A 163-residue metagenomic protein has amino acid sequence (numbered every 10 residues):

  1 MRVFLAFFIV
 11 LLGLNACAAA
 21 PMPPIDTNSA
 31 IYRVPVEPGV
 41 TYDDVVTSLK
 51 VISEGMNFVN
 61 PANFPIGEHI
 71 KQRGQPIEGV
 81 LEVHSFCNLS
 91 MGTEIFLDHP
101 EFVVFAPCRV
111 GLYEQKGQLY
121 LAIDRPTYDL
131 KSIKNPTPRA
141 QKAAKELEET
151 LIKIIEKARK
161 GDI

Functional and structural regions predicted by a protein language model:
M1-F4: Positively charged n-region of N-terminal signal peptides that target proteins for export
A6-N15: Bacterial N-terminal signal peptides
A18-M56: Terminal, regulation- and interaction-focused segments at domain boundaries
P38-V46, I77, T137-A140, A144 (+1 more regions): Solvent-exposed, acidic/flexible segments
S48-V59, N63, T150, I154-G161: Structured segments of extracytoplasmic/periplasmic soluble domains in secreted or envelope-associated proteins
K50, G55-M56, A62-A106: Compact, glycine-rich, soluble single-domain proteins
R109-T137: Beta-strand/loop substructures that line and gate deep hydrophobic ligand-binding cavities in soluble
P126-I163: C-terminal partner/receptor-binding element of secreted or periplasmic proteins
